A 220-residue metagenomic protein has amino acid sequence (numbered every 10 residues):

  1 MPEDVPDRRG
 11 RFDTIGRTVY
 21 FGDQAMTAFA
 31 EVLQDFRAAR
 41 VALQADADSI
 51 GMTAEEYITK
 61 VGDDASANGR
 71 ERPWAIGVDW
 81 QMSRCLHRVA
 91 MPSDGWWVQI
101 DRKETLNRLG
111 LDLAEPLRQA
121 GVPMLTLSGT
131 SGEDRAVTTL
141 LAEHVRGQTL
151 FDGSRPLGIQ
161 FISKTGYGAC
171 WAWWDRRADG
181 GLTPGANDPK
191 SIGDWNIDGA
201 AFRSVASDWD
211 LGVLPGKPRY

Functional and structural regions predicted by a protein language model:
M1-D4, V41-Y220: Active-site and NAD+-binding cores of ADP-ribose-processing enzymes
D7-R40: Extended catalytic/binding region for NAD+/ADP-ribose chemistry, centered on the ART fold
